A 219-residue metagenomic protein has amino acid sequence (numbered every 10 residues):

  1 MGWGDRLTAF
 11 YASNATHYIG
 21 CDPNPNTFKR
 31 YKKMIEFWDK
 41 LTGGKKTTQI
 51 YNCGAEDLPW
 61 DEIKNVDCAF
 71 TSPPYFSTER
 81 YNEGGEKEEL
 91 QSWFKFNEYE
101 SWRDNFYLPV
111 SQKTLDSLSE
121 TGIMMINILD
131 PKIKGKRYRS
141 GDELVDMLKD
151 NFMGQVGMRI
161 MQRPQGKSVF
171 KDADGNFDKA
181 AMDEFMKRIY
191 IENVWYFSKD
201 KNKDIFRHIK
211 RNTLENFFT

Functional and structural regions predicted by a protein language model:
M1-T219: Class I S-adenosyl-L-methionine-dependent methyltransferase catalytic core
